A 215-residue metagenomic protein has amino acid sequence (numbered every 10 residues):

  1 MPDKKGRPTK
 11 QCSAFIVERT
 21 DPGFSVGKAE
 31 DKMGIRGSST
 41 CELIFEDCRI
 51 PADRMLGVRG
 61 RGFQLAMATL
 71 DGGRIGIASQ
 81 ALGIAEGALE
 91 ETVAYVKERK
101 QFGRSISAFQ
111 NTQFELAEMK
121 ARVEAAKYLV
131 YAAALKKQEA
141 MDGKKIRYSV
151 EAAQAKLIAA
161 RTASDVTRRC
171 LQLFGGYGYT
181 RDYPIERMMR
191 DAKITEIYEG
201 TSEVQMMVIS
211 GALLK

Functional and structural regions predicted by a protein language model:
M1-V26: A short core secondary-structure module
K4-K5, D21, R49-P51, G83: Residues that cap or initiate secondary-structure elements
K5-T9, M33-G37, G57, A68: Solvent-exposed alpha-helices and their adjacent loops that cap or buttress functional pockets in soluble metabolic
T9-Q11, V26-K28, P51-R59: Short, charged, solvent-exposed linker or helix-capping segments at domain edges/interfaces that act as flexible hinges
K10, S38-T40, R190: Short, solvent-exposed loop/turn segments at the edges of secondary structure
V17-R49: Flexible, small-/acidic-enriched active-site or ligand-binding loops
E42-I44, C48, V58-R61, M67-K215: Alpha-helical interface subdomain recognition
